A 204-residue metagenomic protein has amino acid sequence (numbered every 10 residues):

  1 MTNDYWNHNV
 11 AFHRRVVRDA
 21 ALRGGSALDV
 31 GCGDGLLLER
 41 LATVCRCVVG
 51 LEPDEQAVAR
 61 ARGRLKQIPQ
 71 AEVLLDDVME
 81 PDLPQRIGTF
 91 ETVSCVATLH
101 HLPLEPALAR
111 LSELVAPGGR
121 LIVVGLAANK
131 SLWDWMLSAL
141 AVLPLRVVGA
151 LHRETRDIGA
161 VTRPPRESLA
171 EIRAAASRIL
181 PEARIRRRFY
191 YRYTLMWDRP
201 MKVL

Functional and structural regions predicted by a protein language model:
N7-G25: Conserved alpha-helix/loop element of class I SAM-dependent methyltransferases that forms part of the SAM/SAH-binding
G25-G33: Conserved class I S-adenosyl-L-methionine
D34-L36, R40-E80: Class I SAM-dependent methyltransferase SAM/SAH-binding core
E80-I87: Short conserved loop adjoining the S-adenosyl-L-methionine
S94: A conserved beta-strand element that flanks and buttresses the S-adenosyl-L-methionine
L102-L111: A short, conserved alpha-helix within the catalytic core of class I
G118-G125: Conserved beta-strand signature within the Rossmann-like core of class I S-adenosyl-L-methionine
A127-A175: C-terminal alpha-helical "lid/dimerization" subdomain adjacent to the S-adenosyl-L-methionine
